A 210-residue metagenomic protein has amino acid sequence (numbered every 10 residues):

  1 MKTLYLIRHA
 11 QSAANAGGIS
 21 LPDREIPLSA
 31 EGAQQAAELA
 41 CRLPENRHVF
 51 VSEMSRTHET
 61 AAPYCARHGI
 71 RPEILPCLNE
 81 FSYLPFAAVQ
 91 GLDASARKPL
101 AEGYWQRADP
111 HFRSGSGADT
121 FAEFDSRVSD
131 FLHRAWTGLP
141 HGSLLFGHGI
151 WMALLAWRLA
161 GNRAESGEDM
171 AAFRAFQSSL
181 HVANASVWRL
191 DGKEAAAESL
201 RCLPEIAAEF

Functional and structural regions predicted by a protein language model:
M1-Y5: Extreme N-terminal starter segment of soluble prokaryotic enzymes
I7-I74: Active-site-proximal alpha-helix that buttresses catalytic centers in soluble enzyme cores
S12, W151-M152: Short active-site segment of divalent metal-dependent hydrolases/proteases that encodes the spacing between
P27, A66-R127, S179: Phosphate-handling substructures
L43-E45, A135-H141: Glycine-rich phosphate-binding loop signature in dinucleotide/nucleotide-binding domains
S52-M54, C77, G142-I150, W157: Short, well-ordered beta-to-alpha junction loops that form the rim of enzyme active sites and present histidine/acidic
P63, L154, R158: Active-site signature of alpha/beta-hydrolase-fold catalytic machinery across serine- and Asp/Cys-nucleophile hydrolases
F81-S95, W157-F210: Acidic, low-complexity terminal tails and accessory targeting/binding regions of phosphate-metabolizing enzymes
